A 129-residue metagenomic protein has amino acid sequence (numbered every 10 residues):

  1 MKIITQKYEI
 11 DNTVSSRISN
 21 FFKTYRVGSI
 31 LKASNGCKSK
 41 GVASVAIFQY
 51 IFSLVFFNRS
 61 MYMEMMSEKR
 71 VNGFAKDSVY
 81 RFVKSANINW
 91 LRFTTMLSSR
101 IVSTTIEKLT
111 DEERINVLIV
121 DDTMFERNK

Functional and structural regions predicted by a protein language model:
M1-K129: Short alpha-helical elements
